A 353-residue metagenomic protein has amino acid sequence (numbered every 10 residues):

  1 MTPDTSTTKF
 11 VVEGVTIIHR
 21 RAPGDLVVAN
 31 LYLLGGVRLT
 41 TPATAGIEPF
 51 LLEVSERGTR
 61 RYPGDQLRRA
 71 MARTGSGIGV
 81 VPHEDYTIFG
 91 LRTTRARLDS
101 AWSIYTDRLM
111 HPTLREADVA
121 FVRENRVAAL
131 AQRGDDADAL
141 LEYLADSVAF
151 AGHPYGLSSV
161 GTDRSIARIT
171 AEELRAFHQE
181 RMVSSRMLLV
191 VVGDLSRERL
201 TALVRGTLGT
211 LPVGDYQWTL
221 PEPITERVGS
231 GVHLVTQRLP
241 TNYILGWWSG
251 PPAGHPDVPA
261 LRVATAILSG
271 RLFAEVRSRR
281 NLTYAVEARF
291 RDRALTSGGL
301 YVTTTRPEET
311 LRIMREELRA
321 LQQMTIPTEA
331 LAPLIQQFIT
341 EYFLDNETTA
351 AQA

Functional and structural regions predicted by a protein language model:
M1-V27: N- or domain-start disorder-to-order transition segments that initiate the globular core
G14, L31, P49-L51, M71 (+13 more regions): Buried hydrophobic packing residues in well-ordered domains
N30-R95, D135, S158, I267-L282 (+1 more regions): M16/MPP (pitrilysin/insulinase) zinc-metallopeptidase core fold and M16-derived inactive scaffolds
L34-T41, L52-G58, T87-T94, T106-T113 (+7 more regions): Second-shell loop/turn segments in exported
R57-R61, L91-N125, F290-N346: M16/insulysin-pitrilysin zinc metalloprotease superfamily fold
A101, R133-V183, V204, A285 (+1 more regions): Scaffold signal of the M16-like zinc-metallopeptidase fold and its non-catalytic homologs
N125-Y143, P223-T241, S278-L282, R293 (+1 more regions): Short acidic/His-enriched helical or mixed secondary-structure segments at domain edges of catalytic enzymes and some
A151, Y155, S159, V183-S184 (+1 more regions): An aromatic/glycine/proline-enriched structural segment found at the starts of mature extracellular/organellar domains
